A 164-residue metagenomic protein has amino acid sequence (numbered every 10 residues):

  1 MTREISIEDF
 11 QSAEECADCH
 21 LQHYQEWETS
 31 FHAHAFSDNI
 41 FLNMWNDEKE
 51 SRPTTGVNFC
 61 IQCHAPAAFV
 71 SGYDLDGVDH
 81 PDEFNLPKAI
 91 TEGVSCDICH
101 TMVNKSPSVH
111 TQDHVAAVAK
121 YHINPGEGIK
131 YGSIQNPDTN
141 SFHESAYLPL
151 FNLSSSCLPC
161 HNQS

Functional and structural regions predicted by a protein language model:
M1-E92, D97-N152, L158-N162: Sequence context of c-type cytochrome heme-c attachment sites
